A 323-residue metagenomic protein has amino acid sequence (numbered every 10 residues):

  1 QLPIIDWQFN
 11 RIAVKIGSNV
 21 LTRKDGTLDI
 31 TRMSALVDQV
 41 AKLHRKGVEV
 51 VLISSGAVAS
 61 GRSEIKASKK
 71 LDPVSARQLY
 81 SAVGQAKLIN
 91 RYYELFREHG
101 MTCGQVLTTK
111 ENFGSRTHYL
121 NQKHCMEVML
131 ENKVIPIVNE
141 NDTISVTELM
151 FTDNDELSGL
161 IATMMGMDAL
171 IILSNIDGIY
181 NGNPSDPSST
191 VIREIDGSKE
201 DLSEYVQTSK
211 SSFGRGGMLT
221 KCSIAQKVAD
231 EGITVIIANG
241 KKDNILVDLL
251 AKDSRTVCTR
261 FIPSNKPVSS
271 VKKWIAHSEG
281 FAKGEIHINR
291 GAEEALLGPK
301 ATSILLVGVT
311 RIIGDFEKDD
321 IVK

Functional and structural regions predicted by a protein language model:
Q1-K323: C-terminal catalytic "cap/lid" subdomain
